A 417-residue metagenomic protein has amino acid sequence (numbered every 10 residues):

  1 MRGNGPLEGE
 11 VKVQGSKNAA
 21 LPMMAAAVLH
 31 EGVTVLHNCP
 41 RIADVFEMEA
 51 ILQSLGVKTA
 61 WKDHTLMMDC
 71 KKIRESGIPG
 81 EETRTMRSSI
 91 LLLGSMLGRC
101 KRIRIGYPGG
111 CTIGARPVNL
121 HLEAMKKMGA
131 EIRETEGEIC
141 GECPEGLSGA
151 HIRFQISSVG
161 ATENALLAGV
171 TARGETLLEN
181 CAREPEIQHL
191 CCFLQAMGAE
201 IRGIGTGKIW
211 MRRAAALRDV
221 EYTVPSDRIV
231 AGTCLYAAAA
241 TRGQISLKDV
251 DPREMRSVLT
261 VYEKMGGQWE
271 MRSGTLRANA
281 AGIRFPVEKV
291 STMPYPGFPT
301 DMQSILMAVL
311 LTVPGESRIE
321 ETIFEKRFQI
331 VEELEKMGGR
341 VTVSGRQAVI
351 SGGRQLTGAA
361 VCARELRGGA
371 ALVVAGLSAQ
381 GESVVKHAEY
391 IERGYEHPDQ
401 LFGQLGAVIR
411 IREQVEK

Functional and structural regions predicted by a protein language model:
M1-K417: Short, structured segments at the rim of ligand-binding sites
